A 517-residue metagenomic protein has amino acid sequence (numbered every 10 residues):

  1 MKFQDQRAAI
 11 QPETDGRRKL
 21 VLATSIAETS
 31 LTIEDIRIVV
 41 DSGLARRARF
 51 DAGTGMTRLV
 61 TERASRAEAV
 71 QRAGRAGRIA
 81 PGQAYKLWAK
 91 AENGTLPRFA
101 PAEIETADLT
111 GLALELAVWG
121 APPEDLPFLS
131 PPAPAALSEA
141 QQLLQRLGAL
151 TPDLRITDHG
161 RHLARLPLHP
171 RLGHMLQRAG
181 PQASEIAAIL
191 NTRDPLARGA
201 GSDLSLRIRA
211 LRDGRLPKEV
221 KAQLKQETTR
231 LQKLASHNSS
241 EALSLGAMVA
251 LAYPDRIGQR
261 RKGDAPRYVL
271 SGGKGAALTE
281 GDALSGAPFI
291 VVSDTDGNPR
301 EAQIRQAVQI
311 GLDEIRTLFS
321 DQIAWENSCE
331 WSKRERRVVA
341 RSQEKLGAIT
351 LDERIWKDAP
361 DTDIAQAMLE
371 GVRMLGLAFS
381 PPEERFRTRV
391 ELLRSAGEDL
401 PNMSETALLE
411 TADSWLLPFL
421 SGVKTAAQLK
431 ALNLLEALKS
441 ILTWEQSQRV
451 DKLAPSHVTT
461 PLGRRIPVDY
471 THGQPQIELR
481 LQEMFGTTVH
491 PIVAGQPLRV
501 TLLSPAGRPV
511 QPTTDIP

Functional and structural regions predicted by a protein language model:
M1-V21: Conserved motor-coupling elements within RecA-like helicase/translocase cores
R7-A9, V21, I26-L31, D35-I36 (+5 more regions): N-terminal helicase ATP-binding lobe
A8, V40, A48, W88-L432: Second RecA-like catalytic domain
Q11-G16, L31-I33, R78-I79: Conserved catalytic network of the ASCE P-loop NTPase/AAA+ motor domain
G16, L20, I38, L44-L96 (+1 more regions): Conserved segment of the helicase C-terminal RecA-like domain
L20-T29, S42, G74, T157: Ser/Thr-glycine-rich phosphate-binding loops at phosphate-binding pockets of nucleotides, nucleotide cofactors
L432, E436, S440-P517: C-terminal structured domains
